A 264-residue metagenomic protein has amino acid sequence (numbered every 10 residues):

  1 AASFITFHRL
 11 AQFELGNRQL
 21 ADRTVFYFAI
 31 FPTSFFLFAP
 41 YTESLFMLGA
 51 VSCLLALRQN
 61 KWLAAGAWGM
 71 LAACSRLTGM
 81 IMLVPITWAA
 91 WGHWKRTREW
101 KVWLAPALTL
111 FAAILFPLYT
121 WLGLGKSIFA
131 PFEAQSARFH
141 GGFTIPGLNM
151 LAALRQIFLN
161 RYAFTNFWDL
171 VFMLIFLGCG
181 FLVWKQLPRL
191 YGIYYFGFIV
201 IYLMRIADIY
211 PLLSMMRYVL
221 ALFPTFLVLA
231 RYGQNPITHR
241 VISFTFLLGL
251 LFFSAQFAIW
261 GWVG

Functional and structural regions predicted by a protein language model:
A2-I30, A64, L190-I193: Transmembrane-helix signature of polytopic, membrane-embedded enzymes that assemble or transfer cell-envelope glycans
T6-R9, Y27-I30, L45-A64, T225: Specific aromatic-rich, kink-prone transmembrane helix
A29, T33-F36, A50-L55, L63-T87 (+1 more regions): Membrane-interface alpha helices of multi-pass inner-membrane proteins
S34-F38, F196-L212, L250-V263: Transmembrane-helix signature of polytopic, lipid-linked glycan biosynthesis machinery
F38-L45, M215: Short acidic/glycine- and proline-prone juxtamembrane loop motifs at membrane-interface regions of multi-pass membrane
L71-A72, G79, L83-F196: Membrane-lumen/periplasm interface segments of specific transmembrane helices in polyprenyl phosphate-linked
P106-F111, N235-V263: Signature aromatic-anchored transmembrane alpha helix within multi-pass, membrane-resident enzymes that catalyze glycan
P211-G233: Hydrophobic/aromatic-rich transmembrane helices and adjacent perimembrane loops
